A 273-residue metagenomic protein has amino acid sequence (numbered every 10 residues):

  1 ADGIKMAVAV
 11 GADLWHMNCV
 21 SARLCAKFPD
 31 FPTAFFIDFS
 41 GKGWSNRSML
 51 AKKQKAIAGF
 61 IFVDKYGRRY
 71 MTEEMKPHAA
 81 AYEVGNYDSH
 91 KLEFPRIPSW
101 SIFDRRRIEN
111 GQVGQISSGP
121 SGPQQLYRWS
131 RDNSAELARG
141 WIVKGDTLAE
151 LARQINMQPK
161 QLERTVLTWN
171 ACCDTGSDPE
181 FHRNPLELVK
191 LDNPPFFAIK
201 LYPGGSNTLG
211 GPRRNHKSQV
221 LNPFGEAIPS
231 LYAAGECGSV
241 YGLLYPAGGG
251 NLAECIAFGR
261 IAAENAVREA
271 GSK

Functional and structural regions predicted by a protein language model:
A1-P32, D88, L252, F258-I261 (+1 more regions): Glycine-rich loop(s) and the adjacent beta-strand/alpha-helix scaffold that form part
V10-C19, R69-M71, K160-E163, K273: Acidic/polar loop patches that form or flank catalytic/metal-binding clefts of enzymes that bind anionic ligands
F36-N86: Phosphate/diphosphate-binding loops
K55-I57, S206-T208, G248: Short, small/polar residue-rich loop motifs at catalytic or cofactor-binding pockets
K65-Y66, H216, P223, A257: Short, ordered coil/turn segments that flank beta-strands lining enzyme active or ligand-binding pockets
R68-V113, S117, A227-E236, V240-L243 (+2 more regions): Gly/Pro-rich active-site capping loops and adjacent beta-alpha segments that organize cofactor/substrate pockets
H90-F196, N265, E269: Helix-rich C-terminal "cap"/substrate-channel and partner-interaction subdomain that packs against the flavin-binding
Q161-Y245: A glycine-rich dinucleotide-binding beta-alpha-beta segment and adjacent secondary-structure elements that constitute
